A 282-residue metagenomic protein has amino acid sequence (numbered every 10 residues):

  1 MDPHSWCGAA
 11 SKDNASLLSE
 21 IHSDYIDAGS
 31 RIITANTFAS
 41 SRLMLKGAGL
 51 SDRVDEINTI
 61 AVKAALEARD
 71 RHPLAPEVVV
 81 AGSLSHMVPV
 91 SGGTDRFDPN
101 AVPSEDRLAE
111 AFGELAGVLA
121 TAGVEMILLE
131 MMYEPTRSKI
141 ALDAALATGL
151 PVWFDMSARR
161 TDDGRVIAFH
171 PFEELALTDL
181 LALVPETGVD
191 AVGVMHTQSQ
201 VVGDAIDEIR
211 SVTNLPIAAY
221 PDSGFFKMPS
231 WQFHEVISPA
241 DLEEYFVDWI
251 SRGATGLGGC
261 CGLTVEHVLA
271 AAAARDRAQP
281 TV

Functional and structural regions predicted by a protein language model:
M1-V282: Domain-level signal for soluble alpha/beta catalytic cores
